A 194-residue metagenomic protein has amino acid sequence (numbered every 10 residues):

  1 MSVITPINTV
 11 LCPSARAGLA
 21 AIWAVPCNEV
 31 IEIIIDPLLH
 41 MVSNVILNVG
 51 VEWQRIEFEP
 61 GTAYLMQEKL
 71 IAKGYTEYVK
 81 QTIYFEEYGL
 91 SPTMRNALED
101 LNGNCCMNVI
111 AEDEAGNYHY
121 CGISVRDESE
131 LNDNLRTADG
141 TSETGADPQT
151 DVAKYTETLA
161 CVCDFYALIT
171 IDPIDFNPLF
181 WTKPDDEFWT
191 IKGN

Functional and structural regions predicted by a protein language model:
S2-Y84, E128-T150: Solvent-exposed edge beta-strands and adjacent loop segments that serve as assembly or binding interfaces
I4-T5, T9, A24, I31-I33 (+3 more regions): Hydrophobic transmembrane signal anchors and adjacent membrane-proximal interface regions, especially in viral
I7, C27, I35, S43 (+7 more regions): Intrinsic-disorder/low-complexity regions
C12, C27, C105-C106, C121 (+1 more regions): Generic recognition of cysteine residues
C27, L38, G61, Y88-P92 (+4 more regions): Generic structural motif
L65-E128: Structured, beta-strand-rich domain cores that present glycine/charged loop surfaces used to bind extended ligands
R126-N194: Mixed-charge, glycine-accented linear interaction segment located at domain edges/termini
